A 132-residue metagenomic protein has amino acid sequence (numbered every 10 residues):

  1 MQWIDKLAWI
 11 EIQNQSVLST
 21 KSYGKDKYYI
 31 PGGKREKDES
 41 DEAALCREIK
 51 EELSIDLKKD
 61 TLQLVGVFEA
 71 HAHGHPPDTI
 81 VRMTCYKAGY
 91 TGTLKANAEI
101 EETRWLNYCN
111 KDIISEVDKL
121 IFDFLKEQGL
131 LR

Functional and structural regions predicted by a protein language model:
M1-E11, V65, E69-A72, E116-F122: Contiguous, function-dense segments enriched for cysteine-driven chemistry and partner/ligand-binding capacity
M1-I30: N-terminal strand-loop-strand
D5-L7, Q15, V81-T84, E101: Change "...and in nucleic-acid phosphodiester-cleaving endonucleases..." to "...and in nucleic-acid processing enzymes
P31-V65: The catalytic Nudix box helix
F68-L94, L125-K126: Active-site-adjacent beta-strand/loop module that shapes the phosphate/pyrophosphate-binding cleft
K87, K95-E127: NUDIX/MutT-family hydrolases
